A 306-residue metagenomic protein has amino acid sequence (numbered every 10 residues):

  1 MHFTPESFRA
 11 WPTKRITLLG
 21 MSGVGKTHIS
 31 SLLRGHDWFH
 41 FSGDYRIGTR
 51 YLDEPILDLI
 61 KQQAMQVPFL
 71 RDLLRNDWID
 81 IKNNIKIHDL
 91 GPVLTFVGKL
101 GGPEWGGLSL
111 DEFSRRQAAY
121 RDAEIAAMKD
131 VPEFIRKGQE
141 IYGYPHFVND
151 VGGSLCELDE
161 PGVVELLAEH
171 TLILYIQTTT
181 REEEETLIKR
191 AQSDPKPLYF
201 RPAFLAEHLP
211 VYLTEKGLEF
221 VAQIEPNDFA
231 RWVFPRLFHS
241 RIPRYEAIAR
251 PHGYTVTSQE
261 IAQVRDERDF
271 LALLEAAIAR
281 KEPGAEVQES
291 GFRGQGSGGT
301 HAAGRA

Functional and structural regions predicted by a protein language model:
L18: Hydrophobic anchor at the beta1->P-loop junction of P-loop NTPases
S22: The conserved Walker
T27: Walker A/P-loop
W38-L52: Short beta-strand-centered segment that lines the nucleotide-binding/catalytic pocket of NTP-utilizing
L52-D53, L57-G162: ATP-dependent small-molecule kinase phosphotransfer cores that center on conserved nucleotide phosphate-binding segments
D150-V151, L166-P210, T214-G217: Conserved phosphate-donor/acceptor-positioning beta-strand/loop module used by diverse small-molecule
G217-G284: NTP-dependent small-molecule kinase module
A279-A306: Intrinsic disorder/low-complexity segments
